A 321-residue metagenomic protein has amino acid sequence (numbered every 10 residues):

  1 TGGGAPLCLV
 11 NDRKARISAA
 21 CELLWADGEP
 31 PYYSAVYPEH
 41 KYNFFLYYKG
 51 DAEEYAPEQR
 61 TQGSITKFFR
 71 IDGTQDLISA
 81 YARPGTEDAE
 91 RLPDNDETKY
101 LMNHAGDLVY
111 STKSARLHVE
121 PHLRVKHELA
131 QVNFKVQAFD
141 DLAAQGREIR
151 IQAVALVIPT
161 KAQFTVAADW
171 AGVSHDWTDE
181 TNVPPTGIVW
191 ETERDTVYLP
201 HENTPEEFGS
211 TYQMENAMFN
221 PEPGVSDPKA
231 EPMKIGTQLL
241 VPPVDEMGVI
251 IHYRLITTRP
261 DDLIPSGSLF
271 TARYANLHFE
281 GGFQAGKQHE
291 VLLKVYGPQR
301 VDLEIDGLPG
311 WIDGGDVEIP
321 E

Functional and structural regions predicted by a protein language model:
T1-L7, A144-W190, D195: Extended low-complexity, serine/threonine- and proline-enriched intrinsically disordered segments
T1-R150, I158-T160, T196-T211, E215-F219 (+7 more regions): Short, low-hydrophobicity acidic/polar segments
G4, T258, L269-L277, D306 (+1 more regions): Extracellular low-complexity Ser/Thr/Asn/Gly-rich intrinsically disordered segments
A115, D179, T186-Y198, P205 (+2 more regions): Solvent-exposed, low-complexity segments and loops of surface/extracellular structural proteins
E231, P243-R254: Cysteine-clustered segments with highest specificity for TGF-beta superfamily mature ligands
G236-P243: Long, low-complexity, repeat-rich, intrinsically disordered, solvent-exposed domains used in surface/appendage assembly
G267-E290: C2-type phospholipid-binding modules
F283-E321: Intrinsically disordered, low-complexity repeat and linker tracts
